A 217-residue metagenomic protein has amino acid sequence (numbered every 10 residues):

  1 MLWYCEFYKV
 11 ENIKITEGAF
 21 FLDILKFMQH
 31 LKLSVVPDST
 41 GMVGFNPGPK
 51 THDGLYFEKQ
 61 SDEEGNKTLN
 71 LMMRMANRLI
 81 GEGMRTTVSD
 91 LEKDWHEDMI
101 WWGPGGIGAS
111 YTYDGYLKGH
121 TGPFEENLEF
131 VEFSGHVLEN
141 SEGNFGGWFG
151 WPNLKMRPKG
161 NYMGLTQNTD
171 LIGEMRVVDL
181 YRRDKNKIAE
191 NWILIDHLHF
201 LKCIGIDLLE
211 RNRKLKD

Functional and structural regions predicted by a protein language model:
M1-D217: C-terminal and inter-domain tail/linker signature
